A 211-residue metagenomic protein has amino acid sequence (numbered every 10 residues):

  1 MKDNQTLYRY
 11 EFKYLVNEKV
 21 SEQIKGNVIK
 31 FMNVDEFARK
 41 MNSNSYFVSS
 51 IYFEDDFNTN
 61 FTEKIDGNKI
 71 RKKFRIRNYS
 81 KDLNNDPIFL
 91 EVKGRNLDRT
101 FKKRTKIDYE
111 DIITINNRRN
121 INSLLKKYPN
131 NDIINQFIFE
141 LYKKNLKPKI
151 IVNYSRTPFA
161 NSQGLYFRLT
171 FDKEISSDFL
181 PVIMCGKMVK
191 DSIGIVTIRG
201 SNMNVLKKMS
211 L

Functional and structural regions predicted by a protein language model:
M1-L211: Phosphate-end processing signature that detects enzymes handling 5′-triphosphorylated RNA and polyphosphate
